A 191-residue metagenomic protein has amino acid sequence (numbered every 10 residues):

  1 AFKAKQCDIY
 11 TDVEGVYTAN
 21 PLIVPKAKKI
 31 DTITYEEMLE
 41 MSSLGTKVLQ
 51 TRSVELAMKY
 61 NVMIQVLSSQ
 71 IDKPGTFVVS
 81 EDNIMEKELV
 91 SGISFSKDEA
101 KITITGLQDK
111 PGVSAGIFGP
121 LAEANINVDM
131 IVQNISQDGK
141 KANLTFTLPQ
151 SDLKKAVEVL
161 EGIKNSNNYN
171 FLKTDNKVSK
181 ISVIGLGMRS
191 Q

Functional and structural regions predicted by a protein language model:
A1-Q191: C-terminal catalytic "cap/lid" subdomain
